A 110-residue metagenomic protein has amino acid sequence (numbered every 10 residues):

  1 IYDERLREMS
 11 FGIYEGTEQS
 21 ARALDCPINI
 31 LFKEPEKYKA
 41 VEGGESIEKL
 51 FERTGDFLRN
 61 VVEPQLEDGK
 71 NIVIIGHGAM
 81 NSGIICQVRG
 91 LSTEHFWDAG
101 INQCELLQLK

Functional and structural regions predicted by a protein language model:
I1-I28: Phosphate-coordination/substrate-recognition cap region in phosphate-metabolizing enzymes
E8-M9, M80-S82: Short, active-site-adjacent cap segments at secondary-structure transitions
N29-K49: Short glycine/proline- and acidic residue-enriched helix-loop micro-motifs that form flexible lids or anion-recognition
K49-D56: A non-catalytic, amphipathic alpha-helix used as a structural packing/dimerization or gating element in enzyme scaffolds
V61-K70: Glycine-rich phosphate-binding loop signature in dinucleotide/nucleotide-binding domains
K70-G78: Generic beta-sheet signal
G83-Q87: Active-site signature of alpha/beta-hydrolase-fold catalytic machinery across serine- and Asp/Cys-nucleophile hydrolases
R89-K110: Domain-level recognition of soluble alpha/beta enzyme cores, biased toward histidine phosphatases/phosphomutases
